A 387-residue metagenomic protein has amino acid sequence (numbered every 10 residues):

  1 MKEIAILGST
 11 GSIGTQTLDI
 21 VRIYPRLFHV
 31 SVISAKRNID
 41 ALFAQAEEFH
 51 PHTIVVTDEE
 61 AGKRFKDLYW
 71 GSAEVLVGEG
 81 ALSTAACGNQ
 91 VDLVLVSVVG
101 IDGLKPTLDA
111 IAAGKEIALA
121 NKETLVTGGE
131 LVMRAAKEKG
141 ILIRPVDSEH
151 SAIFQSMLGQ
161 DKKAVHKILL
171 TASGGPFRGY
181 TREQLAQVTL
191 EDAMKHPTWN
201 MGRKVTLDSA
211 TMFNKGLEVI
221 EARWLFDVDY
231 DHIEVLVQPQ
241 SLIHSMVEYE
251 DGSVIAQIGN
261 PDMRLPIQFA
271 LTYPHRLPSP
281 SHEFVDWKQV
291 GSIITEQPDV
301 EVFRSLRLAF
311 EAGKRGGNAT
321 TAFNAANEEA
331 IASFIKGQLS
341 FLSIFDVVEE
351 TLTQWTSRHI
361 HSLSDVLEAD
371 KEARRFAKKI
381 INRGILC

Functional and structural regions predicted by a protein language model:
M1-C387: Catalytic, metal-anchored helix/loop core of enzyme active sites in primary metabolism
